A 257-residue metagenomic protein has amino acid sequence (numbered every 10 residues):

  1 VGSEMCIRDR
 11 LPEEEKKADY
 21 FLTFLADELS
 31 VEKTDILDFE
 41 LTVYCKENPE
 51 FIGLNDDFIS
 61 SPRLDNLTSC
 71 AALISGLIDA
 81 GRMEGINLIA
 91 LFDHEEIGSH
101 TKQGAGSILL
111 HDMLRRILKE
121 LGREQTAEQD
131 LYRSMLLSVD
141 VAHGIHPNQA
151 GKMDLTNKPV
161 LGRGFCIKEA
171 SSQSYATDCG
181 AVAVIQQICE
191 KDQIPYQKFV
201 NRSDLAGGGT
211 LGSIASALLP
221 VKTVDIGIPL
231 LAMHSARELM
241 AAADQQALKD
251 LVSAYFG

Functional and structural regions predicted by a protein language model:
G2-I7: Short, small-residue-biased leader/transition segments that mark boundaries at the very start of proteins
K17, L25, S30, R63-C70 (+2 more regions): Domain-scale recognition of functional cores that engage charged ligands
Y20-T34, A142, H146-S235: Active-site-adjacent substrate-binding region of metalloamidase/peptidase-like peptide-processing proteins
V31-E40, M83-I89, G122-R133, C189-S203: Flexible, glycine/charged-enriched surface loops at secondary-structure junctions
N48-S61, C166, P229-A232: Glycine/charged-rich beta-loop-alpha catalytic/anionic-binding loops adjacent to active sites
L54-L64, E95-T101: A short glycine/serine-rich beta->alpha loop
A71-V160: Acidic/histidine-rich catalytic neighborhood of metal-dependent amide-processing enzymes
I78-L91, I228-G257: His/Asp/Glu-rich mid-to-C-terminal helical/loop segments that flank catalytic regions of hydrolases
